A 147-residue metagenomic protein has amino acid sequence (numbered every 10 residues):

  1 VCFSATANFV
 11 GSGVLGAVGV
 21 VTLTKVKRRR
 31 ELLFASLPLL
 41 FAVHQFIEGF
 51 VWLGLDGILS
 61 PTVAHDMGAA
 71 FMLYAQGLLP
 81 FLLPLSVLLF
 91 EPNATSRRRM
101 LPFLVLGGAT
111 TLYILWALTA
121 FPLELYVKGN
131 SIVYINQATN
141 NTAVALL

Functional and structural regions predicted by a protein language model:
V1, S60-G68, K128-N136: Short juxtamembrane and helix-loop transition motifs at transmembrane-helix boundaries in membrane proteins
V1-A17: Hydrophobic transmembrane alpha-helical segments in integral membrane proteins
A17, L40, H44, P80-P84 (+1 more regions): Alpha-helical transmembrane segments
A17, V21, R30, F121-E124: Catalytic phosphate/metal-binding cores of nucleic-acid and nucleotide-processing enzymes, i.e., regions that mediate
V18-L23, G49-F103: Internal transmembrane alpha-helix with an interfacial aromatic "cap," most often the third helix
R29-P38, R98-F103: Membrane-interfacial loop-to-transmembrane alpha-helix junctions, especially the N-terminal start
L37-G54: Hydrophobic alpha-helical transmembrane segments of multi-pass membrane proteins
G77, L83-L147: Membrane-proximal helix-loop-helix units in multi-pass membrane proteins
